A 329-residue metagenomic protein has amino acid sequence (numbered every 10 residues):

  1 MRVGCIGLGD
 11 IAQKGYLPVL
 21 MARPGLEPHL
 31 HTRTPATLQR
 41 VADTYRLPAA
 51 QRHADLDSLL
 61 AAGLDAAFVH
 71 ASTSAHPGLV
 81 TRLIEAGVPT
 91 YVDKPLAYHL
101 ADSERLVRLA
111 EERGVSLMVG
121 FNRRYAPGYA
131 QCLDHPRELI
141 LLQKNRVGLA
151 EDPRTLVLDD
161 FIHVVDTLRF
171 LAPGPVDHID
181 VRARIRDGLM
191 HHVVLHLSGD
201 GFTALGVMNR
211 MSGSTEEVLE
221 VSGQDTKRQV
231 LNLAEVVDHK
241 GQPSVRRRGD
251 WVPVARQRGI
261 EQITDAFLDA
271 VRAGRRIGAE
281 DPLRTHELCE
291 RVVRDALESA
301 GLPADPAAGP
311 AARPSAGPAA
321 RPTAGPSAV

Functional and structural regions predicted by a protein language model:
M1-R46, A328: N-terminal Rossmann-like dinucleotide-binding module
I11, R33-A36, Q229-V230, W251-D265 (+1 more regions): Active-site loop of classical SDR/Rossmann-like NAD(P)-dependent oxidoreductases, centered on the catalytic Tyr-X3-Lys
A12, V92, L117-V119: Hydrophobic residues in well-ordered beta-strands that form the structural core
Y45-Y91, P95-R105: Beta-loop-alpha module in the N-terminal Rossmann-like domain of NAD(P)-dependent dehydrogenases, especially those
S58, A66-F68, V115, A266-V329: C-terminal helix-rich "cap/oligomerization" subdomain common to oxidoreductases
S74, A97-L149: A contiguous active-site-proximal alpha/beta segment in oxidoreductase catalytic domains
G120-P127, V147-H178, I263, P282: Mid-domain beta-loop-alpha active-site segment that forms a flexible, acidic cofactor/metal-binding surface
I162-V236, T264-G274: Contiguous beta-strand/loop segments that form the cofactor/metal-binding neighborhood of enzyme cores
